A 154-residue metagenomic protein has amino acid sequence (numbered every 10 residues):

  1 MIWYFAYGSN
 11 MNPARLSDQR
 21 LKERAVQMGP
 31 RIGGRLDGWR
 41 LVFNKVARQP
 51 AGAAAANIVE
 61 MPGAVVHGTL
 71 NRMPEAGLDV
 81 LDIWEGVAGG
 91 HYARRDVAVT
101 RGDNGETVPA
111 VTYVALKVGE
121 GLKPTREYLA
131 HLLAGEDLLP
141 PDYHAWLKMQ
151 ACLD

Functional and structural regions predicted by a protein language model:
M1-D154: Glycine-aromatic micro-motifs
